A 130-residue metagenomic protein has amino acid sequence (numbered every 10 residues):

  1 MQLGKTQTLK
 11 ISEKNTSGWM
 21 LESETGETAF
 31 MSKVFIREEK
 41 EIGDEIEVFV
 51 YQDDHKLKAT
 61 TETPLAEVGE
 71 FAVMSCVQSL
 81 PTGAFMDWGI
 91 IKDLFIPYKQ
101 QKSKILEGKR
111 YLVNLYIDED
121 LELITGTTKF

Functional and structural regions predicted by a protein language model:
M1-F130: Single-stranded RNA-binding regions, centering on S1/OB-family and related RNA-binding modules
